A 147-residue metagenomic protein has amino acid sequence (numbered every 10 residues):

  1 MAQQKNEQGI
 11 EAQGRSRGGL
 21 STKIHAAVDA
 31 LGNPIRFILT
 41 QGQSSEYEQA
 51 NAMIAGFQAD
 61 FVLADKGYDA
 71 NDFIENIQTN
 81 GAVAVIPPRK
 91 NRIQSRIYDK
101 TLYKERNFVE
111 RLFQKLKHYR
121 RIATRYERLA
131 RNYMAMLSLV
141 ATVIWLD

Functional and structural regions predicted by a protein language model:
M1-R89, M134-V140: Polybasic low-complexity intrinsically disordered regions
E48, I93-Y98: Short, charged, surface-exposed secondary-structure boundary motifs
L63, R96-Y103: Short, glycine/charged-rich beta-strand-loop motifs at protein surfaces that mediate ligand recognition and catalysis
G67-D69, K90-I93, Q114, R121: Short Gly/Pro-enriched loop/turn and capping motifs at secondary-structure junctions
E75-V83, K100-D147: Basic, amphipathic alpha-helical segments enriched in Lys/Arg and hydrophobic/aromatic residues
